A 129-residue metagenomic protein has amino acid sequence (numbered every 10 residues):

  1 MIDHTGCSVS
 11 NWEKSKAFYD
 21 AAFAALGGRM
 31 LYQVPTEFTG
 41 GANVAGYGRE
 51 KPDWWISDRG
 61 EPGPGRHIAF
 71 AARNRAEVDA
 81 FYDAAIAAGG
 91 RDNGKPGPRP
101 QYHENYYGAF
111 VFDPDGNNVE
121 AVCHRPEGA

Functional and structural regions predicted by a protein language model:
M1-K16, G27, I68, R125-A129: N-terminal beta-strand motif that seeds the catalytic metal site of vicinal oxygen chelate
C7-P52: Core segments of cupin and vicinal oxygen chelate
S10-K14, A69-P114: Vicinal oxygen chelate
E37-G41, P62, Y102-N105: Short acidic/glycine-enriched loop/turn segments that link adjacent beta-strands
G41-A80: Long, continuous compositionally biased terminal/linker segments
H103, F110, V122-G128: Short beta->alpha transition motifs characteristic of CBS
N118: Glycine-rich acetyl-CoA-binding "A-motif" of GNAT/NAT acetyltransferases
